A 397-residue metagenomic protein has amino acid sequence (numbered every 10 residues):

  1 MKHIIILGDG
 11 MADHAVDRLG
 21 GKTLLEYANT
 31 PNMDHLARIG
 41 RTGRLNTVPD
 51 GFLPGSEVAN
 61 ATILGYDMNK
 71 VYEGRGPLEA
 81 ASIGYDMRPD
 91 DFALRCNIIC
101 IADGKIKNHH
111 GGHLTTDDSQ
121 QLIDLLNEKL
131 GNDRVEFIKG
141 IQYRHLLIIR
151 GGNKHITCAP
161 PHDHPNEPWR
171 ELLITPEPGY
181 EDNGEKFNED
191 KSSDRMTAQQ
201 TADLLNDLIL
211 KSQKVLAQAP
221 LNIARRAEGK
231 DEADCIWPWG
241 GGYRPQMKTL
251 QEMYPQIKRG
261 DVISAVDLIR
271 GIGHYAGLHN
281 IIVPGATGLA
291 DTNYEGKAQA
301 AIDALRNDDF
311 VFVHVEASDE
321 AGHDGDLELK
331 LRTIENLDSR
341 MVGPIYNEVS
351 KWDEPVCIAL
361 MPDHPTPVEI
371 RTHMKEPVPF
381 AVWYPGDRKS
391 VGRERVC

Functional and structural regions predicted by a protein language model:
M1-C397: Feature captures the catalytic ectodomains and active-site-proximal regions of enzymes that hydrolyze or transfer
